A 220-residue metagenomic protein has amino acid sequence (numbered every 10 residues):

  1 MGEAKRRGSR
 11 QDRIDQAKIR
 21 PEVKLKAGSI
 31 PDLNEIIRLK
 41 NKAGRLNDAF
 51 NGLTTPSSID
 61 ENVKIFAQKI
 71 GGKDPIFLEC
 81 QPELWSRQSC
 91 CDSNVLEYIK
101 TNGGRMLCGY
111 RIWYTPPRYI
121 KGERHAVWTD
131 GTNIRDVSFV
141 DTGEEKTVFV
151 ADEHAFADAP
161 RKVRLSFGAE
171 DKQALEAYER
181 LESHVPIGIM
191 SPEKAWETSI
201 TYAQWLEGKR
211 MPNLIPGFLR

Functional and structural regions predicted by a protein language model:
E3-R220: A structural boundary/capping signal
